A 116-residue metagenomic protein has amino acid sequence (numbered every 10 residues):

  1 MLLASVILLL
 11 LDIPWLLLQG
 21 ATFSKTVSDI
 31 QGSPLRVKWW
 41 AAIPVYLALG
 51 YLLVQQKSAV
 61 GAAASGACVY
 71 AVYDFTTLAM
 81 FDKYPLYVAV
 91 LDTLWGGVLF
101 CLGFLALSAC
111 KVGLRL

Functional and structural regions predicted by a protein language model:
M1-L116: Juxtamembrane/disordered regions of integral membrane proteins
